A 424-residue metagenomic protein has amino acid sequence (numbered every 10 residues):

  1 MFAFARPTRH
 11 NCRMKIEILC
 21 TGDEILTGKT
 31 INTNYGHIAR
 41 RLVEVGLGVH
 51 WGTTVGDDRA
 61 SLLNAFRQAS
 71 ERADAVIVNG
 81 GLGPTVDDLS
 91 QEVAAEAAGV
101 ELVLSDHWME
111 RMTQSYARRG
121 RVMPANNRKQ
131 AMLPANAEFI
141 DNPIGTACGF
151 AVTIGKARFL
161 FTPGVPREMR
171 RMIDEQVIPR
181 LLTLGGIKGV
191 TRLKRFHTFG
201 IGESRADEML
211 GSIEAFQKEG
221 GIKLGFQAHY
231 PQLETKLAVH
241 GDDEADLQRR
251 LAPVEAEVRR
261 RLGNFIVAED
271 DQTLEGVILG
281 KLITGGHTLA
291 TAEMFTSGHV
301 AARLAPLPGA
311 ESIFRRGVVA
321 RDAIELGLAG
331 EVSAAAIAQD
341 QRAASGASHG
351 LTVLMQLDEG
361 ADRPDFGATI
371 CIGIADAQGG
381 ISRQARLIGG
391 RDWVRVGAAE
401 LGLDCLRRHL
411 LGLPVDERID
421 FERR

Functional and structural regions predicted by a protein language model:
A3, R9-H10: Short, positively charged and aromatic/hydrophobic N-terminal segments
M14-G46, W51-G52, A245-R249, S312: Glycine-rich phosphate/diphosphate-binding loop of Rossmann-like nucleotide-binding domains
H37, E92-V103, E175-R180, A305-I313 (+1 more regions): A glycine- and small-aliphatic-rich helix-loop capping segment at beta-alpha/alpha-beta transitions that lines
W51-S61, R386-L387: Short beta->alpha junction loops
S61-N64, E71, D88-L184, A329: Proline/glycine-rich low-complexity loops and linkers
T153-P231, K236-A238, D246-L251: Accessory alpha-helical/coil subdomains and C-terminal extensions that flank or cap enzyme catalytic cores
D246-R424: Short alpha-helical segments enriched in small residues
